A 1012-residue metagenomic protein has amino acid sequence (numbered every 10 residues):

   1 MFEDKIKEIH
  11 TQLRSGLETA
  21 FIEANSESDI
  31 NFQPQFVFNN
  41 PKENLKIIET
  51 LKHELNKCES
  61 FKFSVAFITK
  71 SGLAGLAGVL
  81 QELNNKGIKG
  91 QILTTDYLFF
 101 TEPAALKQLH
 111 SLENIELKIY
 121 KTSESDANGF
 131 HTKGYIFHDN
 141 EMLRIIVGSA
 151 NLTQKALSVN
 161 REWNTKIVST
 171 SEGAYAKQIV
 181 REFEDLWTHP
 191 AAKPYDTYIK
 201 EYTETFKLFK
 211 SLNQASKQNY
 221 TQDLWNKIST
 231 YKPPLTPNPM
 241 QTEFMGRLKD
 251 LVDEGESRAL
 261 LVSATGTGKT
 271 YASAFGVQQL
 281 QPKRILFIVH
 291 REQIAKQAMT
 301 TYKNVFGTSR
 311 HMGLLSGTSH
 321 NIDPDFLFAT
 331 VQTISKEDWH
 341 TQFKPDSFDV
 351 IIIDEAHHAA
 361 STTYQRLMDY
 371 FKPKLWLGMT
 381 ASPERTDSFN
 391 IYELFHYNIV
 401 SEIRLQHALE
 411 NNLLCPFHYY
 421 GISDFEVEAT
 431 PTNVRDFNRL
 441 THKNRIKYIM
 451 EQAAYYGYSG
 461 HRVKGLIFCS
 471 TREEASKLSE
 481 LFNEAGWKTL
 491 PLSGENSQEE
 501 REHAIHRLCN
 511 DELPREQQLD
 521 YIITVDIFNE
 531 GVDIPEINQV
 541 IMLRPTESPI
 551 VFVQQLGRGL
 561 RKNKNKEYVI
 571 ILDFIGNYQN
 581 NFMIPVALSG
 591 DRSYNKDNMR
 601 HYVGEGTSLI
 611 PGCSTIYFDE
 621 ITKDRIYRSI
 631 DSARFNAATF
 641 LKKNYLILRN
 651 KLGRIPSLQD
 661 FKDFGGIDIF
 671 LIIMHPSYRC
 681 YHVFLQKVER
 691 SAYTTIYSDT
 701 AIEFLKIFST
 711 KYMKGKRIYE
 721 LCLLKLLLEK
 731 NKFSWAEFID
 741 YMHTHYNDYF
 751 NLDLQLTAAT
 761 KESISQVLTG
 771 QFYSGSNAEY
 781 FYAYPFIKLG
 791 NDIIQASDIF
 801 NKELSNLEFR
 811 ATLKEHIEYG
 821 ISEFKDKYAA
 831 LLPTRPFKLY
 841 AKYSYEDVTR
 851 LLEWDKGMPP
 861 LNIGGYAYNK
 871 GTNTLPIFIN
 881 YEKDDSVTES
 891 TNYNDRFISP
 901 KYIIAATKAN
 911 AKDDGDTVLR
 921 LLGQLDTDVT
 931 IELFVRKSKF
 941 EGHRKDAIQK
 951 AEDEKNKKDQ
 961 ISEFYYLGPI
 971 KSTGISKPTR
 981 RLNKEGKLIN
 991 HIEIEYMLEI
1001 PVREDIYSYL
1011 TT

Functional and structural regions predicted by a protein language model:
M1-N238, T242: PLD/PLD-like phosphodiesterase catalytic module centered on the HKD motif
T205-P237, A454, S459-G460, T471 (+1 more regions): Long, largely alpha-helical accessory region at the distal end of helicase-like NTP-driven motors
D253-V277: Walker A/P-loop
G313-L314, S319-H320, W339, K477 (+1 more regions): Conserved helicase ATPase core of P-loop NTP-dependent helicases/translocases
H358-H418: Post-DEXD/H (motif II) to motif III coupling segment of the RecA-like Helicase ATP-binding lobe
S401-L466: Conserved interdomain linker/interface between the two RecA-like ATPase lobes of SF2 helicase motors
P549-Q554, R558-L588: Conserved segment of the helicase C-terminal RecA-like domain
A701-K706, R717-L726, T834-E963: Acidic, glycine-rich low-complexity segments with interspersed aromatic residues
